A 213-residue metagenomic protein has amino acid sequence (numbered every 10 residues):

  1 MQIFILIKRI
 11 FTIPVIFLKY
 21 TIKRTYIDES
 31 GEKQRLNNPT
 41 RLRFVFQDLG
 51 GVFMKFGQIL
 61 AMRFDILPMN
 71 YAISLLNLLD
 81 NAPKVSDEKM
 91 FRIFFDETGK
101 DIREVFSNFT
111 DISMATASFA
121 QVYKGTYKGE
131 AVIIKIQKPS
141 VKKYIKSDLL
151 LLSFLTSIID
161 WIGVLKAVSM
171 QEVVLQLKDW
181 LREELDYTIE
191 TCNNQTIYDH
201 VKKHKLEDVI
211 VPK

Functional and structural regions predicted by a protein language model:
M1-Q121, G125-K128, K143-V174, K178-L181: N-terminal accessory/targeting segments that precede structured cores
S113, P139, I210-K213: Proline-rich low-complexity regions
K124, E130-K138: Glycine-rich ATP phosphate-binding loop
L155-G163, W180-L206: Structural motif at the C-terminus of the N-lobe alphaC helix and the adjacent alphaC-beta4 loop of the Hanks-type
K166-V168, K202-K213: Conserved HxN/HPN-centered segment at the entrance to the catalytic loop of eukaryotic protein kinase-like domains
